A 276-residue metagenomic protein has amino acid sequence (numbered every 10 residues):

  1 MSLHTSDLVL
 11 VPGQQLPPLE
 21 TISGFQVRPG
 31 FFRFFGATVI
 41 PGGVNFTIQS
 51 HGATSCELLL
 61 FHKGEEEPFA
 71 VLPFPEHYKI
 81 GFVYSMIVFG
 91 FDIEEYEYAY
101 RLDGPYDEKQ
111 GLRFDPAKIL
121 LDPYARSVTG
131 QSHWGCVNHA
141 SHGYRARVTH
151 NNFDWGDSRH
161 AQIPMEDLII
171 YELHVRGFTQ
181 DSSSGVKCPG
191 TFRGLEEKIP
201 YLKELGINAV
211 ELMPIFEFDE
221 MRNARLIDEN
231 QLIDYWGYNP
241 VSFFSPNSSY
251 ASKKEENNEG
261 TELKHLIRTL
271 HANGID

Functional and structural regions predicted by a protein language model:
S2-P41, F69-A70, Y78-V83, G90-E172 (+1 more regions): The feature marks proteins involved in alpha-glucan
G42-F46: Structural beta-strand segments of beta-rich domains
I48, Y100, L173, L202 (+2 more regions): Conserved, mostly hydrophobic/aromatic
Q49-S55: Short proline/glycine-enriched turn/loop motifs at strand-loop junctions of beta-rich domains
L168, L205-V210, A272-D276: Loop/turn elements at helix/coil->beta-strand transitions in domains of secreted/extracellular proteins
H174-V210: A conserved hydrophobic secondary-structure block that centers on an alpha-helix together with its immediately flanking
S184-C188, R222-A272: Aromatic- and acidic-residue-enriched carbohydrate-binding clefts of CAZyme catalytic domains
L202-N230: Carboxylate/His-rich catalytic cores and anion/metal-binding grooves
